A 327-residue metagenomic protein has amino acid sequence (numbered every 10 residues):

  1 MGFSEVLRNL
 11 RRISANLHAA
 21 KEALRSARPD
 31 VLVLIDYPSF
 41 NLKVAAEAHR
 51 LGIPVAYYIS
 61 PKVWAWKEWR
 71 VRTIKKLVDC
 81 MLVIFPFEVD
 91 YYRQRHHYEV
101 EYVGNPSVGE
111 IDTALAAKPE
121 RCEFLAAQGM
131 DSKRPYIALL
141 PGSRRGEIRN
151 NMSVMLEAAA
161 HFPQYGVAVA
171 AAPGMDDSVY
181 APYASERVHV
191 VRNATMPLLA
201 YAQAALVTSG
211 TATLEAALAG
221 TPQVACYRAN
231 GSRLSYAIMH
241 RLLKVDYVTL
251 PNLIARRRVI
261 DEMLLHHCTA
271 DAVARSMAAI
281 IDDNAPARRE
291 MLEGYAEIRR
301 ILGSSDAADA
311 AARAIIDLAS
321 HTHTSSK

Functional and structural regions predicted by a protein language model:
M1-K327: Nucleotide-activated sugar donor-binding and catalytic core shared by glycosyltransferases and related lipid-linked
